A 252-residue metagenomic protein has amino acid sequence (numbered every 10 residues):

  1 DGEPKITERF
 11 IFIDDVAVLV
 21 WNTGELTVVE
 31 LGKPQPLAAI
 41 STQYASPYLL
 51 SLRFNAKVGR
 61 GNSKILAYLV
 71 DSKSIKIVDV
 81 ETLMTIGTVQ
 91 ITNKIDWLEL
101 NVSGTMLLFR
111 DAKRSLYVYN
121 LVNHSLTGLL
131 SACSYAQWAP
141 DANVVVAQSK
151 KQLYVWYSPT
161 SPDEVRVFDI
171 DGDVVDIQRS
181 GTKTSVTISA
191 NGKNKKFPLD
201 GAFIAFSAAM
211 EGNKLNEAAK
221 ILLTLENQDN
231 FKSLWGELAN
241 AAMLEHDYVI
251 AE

Functional and structural regions predicted by a protein language model:
D1-L238, A242-M243, Y248: WD40-like beta-propeller blades
A251: Conserved phosphate-handling catalytic cores of large alpha/beta enzymes
